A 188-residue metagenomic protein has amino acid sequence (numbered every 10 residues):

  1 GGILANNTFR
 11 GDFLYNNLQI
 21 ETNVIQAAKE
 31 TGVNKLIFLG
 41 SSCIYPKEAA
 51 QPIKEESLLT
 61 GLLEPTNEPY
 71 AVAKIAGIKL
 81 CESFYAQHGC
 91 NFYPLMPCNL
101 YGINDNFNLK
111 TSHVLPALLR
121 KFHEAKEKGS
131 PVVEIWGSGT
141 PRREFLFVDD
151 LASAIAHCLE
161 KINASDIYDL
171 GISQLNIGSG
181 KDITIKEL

Functional and structural regions predicted by a protein language model:
G1-N106: N-terminal Rossmann-like NAD(P)+-binding domain of SDR-like oxidoreductases, especially those catalyzing
A5, D150-S153, E187: An acidic, carboxylate-rich microenvironment
A49-T66, T111, F122-I135, G139: Short, flexible, glycine-rich and Lys/Arg-enriched loop motifs at helix boundaries that contact anionic partners
T66-Y70, C98-H113, G137-D150, S179-K181: Glycine-rich "substrate-gating" loop/helix at the edge of Rossmann-like oxidoreductase active sites
A76, L80-F84, V114-L118, L188: Hydrophobic alpha-helix immediately C-terminal to the catalytic Tyr-X-X-X-Lys motif of short-chain
A86, L100, L115-V133, R143-L175: Alpha-helical substrate-binding/gating segment
G180-L188: Short, intrinsically disordered, charge-balanced linker/junction segments flanking boundaries in proteins
